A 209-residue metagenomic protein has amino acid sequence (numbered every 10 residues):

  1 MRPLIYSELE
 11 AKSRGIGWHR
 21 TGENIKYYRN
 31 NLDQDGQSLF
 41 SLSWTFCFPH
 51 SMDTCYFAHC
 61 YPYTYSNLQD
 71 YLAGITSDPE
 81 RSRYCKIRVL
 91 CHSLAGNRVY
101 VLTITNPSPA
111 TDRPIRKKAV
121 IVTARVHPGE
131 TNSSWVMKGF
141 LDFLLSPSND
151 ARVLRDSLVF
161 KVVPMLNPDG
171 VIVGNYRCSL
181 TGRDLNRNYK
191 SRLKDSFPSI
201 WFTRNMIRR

Functional and structural regions predicted by a protein language model:
M1-S66: Extreme N-terminal flexible tails
I5-S7, T21, D33, N67 (+5 more regions): Serine/threonine-rich low-complexity intrinsically disordered regions
L9, T21, N30-N31, S66 (+6 more regions): Generic signature of intrinsically disordered, low-complexity segments enriched in small/polar residues
I25-Q37, T76-E80, V89-H92, R125: Short, solvent-exposed secondary-structure boundary motifs
Q37-F40, D70, R81-K86, V101-I104: Eukaryotic beta-rich interaction modules
H50-S51, C55-K86, A95: Non-catalytic propeptide/linker segments at domain boundaries
K86-R209: Active-site/substrate-binding loop(s) of hydrolase catalytic cores
